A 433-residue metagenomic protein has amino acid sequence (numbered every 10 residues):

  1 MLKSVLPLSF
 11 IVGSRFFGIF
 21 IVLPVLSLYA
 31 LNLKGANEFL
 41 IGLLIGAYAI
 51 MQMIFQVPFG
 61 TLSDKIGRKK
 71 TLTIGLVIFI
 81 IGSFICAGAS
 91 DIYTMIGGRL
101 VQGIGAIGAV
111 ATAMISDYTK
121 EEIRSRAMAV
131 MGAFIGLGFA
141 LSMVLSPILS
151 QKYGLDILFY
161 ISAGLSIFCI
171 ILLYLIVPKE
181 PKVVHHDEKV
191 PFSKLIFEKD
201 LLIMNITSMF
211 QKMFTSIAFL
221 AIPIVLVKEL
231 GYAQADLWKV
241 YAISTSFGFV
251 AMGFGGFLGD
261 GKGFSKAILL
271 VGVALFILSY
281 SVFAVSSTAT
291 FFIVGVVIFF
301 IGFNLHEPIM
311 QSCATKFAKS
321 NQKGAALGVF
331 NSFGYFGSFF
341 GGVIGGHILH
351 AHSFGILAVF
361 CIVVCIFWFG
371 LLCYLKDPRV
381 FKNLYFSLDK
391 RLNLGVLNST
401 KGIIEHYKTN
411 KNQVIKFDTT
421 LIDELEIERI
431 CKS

Functional and structural regions predicted by a protein language model:
P24-E38, L220-D236: Short amphipathic helix-loop junctions that connect adjacent transmembrane helices in Major Facilitator Superfamily/SLC
A49-V57, F139-A140, T245-G253, S338-F339: Residue-level signature of mid-helix packing/kink "hotspots" within the transmembrane helices of 12-pass Major
I54-S90: Conserved MFS/SLC helix-loop-helix module at the cytosolic interface between two early adjacent transmembrane helices
Q56-G67, A251-F264, L349: Helix-to-loop junctions at the C-terminal end of transmembrane segments in multipass secondary transporters
K65-G75, D260-V273: Cytoplasmic membrane-interface "Motif A"-like loop-to-helix N-cap segments of 12-TM Major Facilitator Superfamily
G98-I135: Cytoplasmic helix-loop-helix junction between adjacent transmembrane helices in 12-TM secondary transporters
G164-K182, W368-K376: C-terminal membrane-cytosol helix-exit motif in multi-pass small-molecule transporters
P178-T207: Juxtamembrane intracellular "pre-TM" segments in multi-pass secondary transporters
